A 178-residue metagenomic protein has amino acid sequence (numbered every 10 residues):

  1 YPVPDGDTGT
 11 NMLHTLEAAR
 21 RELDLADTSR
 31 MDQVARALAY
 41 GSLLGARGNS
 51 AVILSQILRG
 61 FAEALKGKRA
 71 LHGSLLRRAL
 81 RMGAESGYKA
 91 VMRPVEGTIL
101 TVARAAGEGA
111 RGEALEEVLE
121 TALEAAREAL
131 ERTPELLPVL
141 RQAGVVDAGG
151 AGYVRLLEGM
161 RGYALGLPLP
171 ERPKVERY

Functional and structural regions predicted by a protein language model:
Y1-Y178: N-terminal loops that bind phosphate or other acidic moieties and the adjacent beta-alpha structural core
